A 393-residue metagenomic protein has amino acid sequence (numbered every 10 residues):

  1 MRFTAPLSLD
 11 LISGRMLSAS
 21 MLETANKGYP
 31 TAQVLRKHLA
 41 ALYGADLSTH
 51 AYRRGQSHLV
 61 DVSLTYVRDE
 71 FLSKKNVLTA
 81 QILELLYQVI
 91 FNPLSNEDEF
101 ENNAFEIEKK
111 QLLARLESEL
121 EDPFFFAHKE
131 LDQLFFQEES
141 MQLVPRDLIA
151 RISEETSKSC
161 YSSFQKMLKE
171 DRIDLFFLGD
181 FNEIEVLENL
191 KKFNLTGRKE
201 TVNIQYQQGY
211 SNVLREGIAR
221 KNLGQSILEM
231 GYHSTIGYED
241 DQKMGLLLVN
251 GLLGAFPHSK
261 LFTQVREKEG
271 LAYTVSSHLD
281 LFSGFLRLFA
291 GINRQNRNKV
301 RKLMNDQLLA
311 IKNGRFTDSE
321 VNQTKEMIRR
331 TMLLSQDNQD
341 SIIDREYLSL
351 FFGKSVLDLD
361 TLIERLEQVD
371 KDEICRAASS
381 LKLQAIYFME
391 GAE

Functional and structural regions predicted by a protein language model:
M1-G14, A19, Q165, R172-F176 (+1 more regions): His/Glu-based metal-binding/catalytic segments typifying zinc-dependent metallopeptidases
M1-R15, A32-Q88, F125-D147, R172-L178 (+5 more regions): M16 family metallopeptidases and their MPP-like homologs
A25-G28, E70-S73, N92-E101: Short, polar/flexible loop-turn hinges at active-site or ligand-entry regions and domain interfaces
R36, N92-L116, V202-Y210, D306 (+1 more regions): Acidic/histidine-enriched alpha-helical segments
Y43-S48, R151-S163, L214, K268-V275 (+1 more regions): Short amphipathic beta-strand starts and helix->beta connectors
F100-Q165: Compact, aliphatic and Gly/Pro-tolerant "microcore" segments centered on a short helix or tight beta-hairpin and their
A114-S118, L214-I227, R329-D340: Short, low-order "capping/linker" segments at domain edges
S157-K192: Non-catalytic, conformational "gating/processing" segments within enzyme and secreted inhibitor domains
